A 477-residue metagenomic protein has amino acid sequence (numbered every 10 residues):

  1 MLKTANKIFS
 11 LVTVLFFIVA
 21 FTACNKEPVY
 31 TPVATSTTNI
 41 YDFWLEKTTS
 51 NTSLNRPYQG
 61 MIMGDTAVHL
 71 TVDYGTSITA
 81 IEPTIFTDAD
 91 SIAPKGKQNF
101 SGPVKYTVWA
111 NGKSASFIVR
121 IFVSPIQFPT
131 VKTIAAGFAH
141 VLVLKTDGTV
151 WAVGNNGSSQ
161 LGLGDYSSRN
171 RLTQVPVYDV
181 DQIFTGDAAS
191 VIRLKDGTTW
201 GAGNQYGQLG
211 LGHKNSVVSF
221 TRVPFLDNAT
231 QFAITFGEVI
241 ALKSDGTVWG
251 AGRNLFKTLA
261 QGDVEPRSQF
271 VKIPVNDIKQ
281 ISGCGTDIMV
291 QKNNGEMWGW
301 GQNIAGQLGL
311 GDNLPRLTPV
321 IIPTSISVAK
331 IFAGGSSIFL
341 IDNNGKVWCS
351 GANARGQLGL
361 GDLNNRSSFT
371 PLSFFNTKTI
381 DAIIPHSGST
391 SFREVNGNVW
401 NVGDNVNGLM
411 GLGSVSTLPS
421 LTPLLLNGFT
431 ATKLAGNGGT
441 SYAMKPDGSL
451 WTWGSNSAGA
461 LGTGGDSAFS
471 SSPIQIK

Functional and structural regions predicted by a protein language model:
M1-P32: Bacterial Sec-dependent N-terminal signal peptides
C24-T130: Beta-rich interaction/scaffold domains
S124-G157, Y166, L450-T452, D466 (+1 more regions): An edge-strand/N-cap motif at the start of beta-rich repeat modules
A139, G148, A188, G197 (+10 more regions): Short coil/turn segments that connect the beta-strands within blades of beta-propeller domains
H140-V143, A152, A189-I192, G201 (+11 more regions): Conserved core positions of repeat-based scaffolds
V153-R171, A202-S219, A251-Q269, W300-T318 (+3 more regions): Short glycine/serine- and acidic-residue-enriched loop/turn motifs that recur at repeat junctions
V175-V177, V223-F225, I273-V275, I322-T324 (+2 more regions): Surface loop/turn motifs at the tips and blade-to-blade linkers of beta-strand repeat domains
